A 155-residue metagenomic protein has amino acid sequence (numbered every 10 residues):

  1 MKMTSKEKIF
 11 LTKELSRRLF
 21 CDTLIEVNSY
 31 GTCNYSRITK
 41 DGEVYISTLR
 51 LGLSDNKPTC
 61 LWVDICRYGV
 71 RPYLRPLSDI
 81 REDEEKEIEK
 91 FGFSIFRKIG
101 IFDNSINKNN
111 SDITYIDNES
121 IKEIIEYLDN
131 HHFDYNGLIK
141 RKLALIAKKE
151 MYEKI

Functional and structural regions predicted by a protein language model:
M1-I155: Structural boundary micro-motifs
